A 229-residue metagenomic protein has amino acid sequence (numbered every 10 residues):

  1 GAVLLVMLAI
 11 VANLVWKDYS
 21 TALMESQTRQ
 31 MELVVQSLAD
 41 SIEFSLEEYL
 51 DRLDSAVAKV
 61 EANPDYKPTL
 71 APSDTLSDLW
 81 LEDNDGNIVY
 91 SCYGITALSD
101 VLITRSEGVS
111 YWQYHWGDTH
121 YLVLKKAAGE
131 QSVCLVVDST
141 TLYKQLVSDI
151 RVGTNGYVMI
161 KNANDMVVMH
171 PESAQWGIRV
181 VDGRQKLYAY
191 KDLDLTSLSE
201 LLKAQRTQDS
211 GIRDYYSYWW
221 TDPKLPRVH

Functional and structural regions predicted by a protein language model:
G1-D65: Juxtamembrane extracytoplasmic/periplasmic/luminal helical "stalk" adjacent to the first N-terminal
A62-T75, E130-L187: Solvent-exposed, extracytoplasmic
E82-D149, Y157: Extracytoplasmic/periplasmic ligand-binding sensor regions of membrane-associated signaling proteins
D85, C92, N164, P171-S173 (+1 more regions): Solvent-exposed strand-loop boundary residues in beta-sheet-rich modules
A127-Q131, K186-H229: Extracellular/periplasmic juxtamembrane segments that couple receptor/chemosensory ectodomains to their
